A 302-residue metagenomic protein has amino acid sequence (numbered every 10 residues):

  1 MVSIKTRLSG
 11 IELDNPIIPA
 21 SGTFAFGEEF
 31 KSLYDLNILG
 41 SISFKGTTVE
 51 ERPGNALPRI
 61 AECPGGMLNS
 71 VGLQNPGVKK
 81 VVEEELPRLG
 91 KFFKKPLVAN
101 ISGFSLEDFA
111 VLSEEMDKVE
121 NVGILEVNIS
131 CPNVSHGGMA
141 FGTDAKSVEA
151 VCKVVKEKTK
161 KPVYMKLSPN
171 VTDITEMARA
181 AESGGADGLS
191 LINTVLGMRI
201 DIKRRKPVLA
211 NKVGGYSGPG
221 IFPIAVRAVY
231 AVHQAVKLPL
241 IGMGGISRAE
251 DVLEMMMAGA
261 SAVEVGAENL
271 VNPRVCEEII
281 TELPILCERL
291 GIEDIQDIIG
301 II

Functional and structural regions predicted by a protein language model:
M1-L97, S102-F104, I279: N-terminal capping/small domains of soluble enzymes
I17-A20, G40-F44, L97-I101, L125-V127 (+5 more regions): Hydrophobic faces of well-ordered beta-strands that scaffold small-molecule active sites in alpha/beta enzyme cores
S32, E83, L106-I241, E250-A258 (+1 more regions): Alpha/beta enzyme core
D35, M257, G300: Phosphate-coordinating loops and pocket residues in cytosolic domains that bind phosphorylated ligands
T48-P53, P132-V134, L196-R199, L270-N272: Short gly/pro/ser/thr-enriched loop/turn and capping motifs at secondary-structure boundaries
N55-P64, I200-G214, M256, E268-E293: C-terminal helical cap(s) of enzyme catalytic domains, especially alpha/beta-barrels
I246: Short donor-sugar binding/catalytic loops of nucleotide-sugar-dependent glycosyltransferases, especially enzymes
Q296-I302: A short, charged, Gly/Pro-tolerant segment at domain boundaries
